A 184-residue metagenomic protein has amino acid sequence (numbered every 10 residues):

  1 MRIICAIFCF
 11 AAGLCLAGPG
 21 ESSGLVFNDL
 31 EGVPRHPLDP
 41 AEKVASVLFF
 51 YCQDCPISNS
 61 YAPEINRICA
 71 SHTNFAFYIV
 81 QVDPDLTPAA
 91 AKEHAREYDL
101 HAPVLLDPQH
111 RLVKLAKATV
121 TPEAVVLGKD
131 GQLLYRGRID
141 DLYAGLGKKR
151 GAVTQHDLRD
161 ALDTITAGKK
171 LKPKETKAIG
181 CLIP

Functional and structural regions predicted by a protein language model:
C5-C15: Bacterial N-terminal signal peptides
C15-G24: Boundary at the C-terminal end of the N-terminal hydrophobic targeting segment
S23, A45, L100-P103, A118-V125 (+1 more regions): Structural micro-motif
L25-S46: A short beta-strand-turn-helix
P40-N59, L162: Short active-site neighborhood of thiol/selenol oxidoreductases, capturing the structured segment around
C52-P63, P84-D85, A124, C181-P184: Short, thiol/selenol-centered motifs that function as redox-active sites or metal-ligating centers
N59-Y98, L106-L115: Structural microenvironment flanking redox-active thiols in thiol-disulfide oxidoreductases
G128-P184: Thiol-/selenol-based redox modules, centered on thioredoxin-like and closely related oxidoreductase domains
